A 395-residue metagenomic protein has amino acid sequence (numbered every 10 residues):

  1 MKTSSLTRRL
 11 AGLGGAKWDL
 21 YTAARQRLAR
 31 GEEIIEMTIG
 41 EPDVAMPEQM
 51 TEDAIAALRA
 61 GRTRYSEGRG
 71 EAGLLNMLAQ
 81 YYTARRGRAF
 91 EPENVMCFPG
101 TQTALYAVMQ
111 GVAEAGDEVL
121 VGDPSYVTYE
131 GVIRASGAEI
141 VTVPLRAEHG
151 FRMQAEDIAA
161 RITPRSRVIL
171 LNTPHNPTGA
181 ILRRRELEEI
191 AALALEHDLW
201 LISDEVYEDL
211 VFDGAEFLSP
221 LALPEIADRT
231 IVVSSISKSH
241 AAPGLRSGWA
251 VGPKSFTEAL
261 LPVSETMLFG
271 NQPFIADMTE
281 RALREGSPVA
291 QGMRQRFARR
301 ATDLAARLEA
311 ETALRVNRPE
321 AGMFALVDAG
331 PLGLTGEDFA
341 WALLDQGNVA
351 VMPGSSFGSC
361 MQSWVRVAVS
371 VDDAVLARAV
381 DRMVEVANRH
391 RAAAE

Functional and structural regions predicted by a protein language model:
K2-L6, L10, L20, Q26-E36 (+2 more regions): PLP-dependent class I/II
G14: N-terminal binding-site loop/beta-alpha segment at the start of enzyme catalytic domains that lines or forms
I35-E41, A56-L75: A glycine-/small-polar-enriched, mobile loop at the entrance of the PLP active site in fold-type I
L74-L78, G100: Conserved AMP-binding/adenylate-forming core of the ANL superfamily
